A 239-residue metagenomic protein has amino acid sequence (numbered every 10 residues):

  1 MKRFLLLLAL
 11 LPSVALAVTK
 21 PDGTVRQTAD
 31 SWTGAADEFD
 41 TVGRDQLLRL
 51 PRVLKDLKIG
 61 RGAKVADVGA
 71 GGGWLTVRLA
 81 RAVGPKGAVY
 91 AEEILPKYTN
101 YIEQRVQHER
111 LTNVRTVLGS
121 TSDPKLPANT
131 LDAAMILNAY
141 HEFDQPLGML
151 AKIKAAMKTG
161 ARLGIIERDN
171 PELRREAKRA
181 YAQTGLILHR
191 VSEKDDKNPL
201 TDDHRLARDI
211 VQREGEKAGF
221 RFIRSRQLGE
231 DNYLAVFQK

Functional and structural regions predicted by a protein language model:
V18-A66, W74, Y101: Class I SAM-dependent transferase core
Q27-G34, L147-V236: C-terminal alpha-helical "lid/dimerization" subdomain adjacent to the S-adenosyl-L-methionine
A63, G87, A161: Glycine-centered, small-residue-biased loops immediately flanking beta-strands in adenine/cofactor-binding cores
V65, A134-M135: Hydrophobic beta-strand segment of the Class I
A66-P124: Class I SAM-dependent methyltransferase SAM/SAH-binding core
V83-G84, F143-D144, M157-T159: Helix-to-beta-strand junctions that scaffold the AdoMet/dcAdoMet cofactor pocket in Class I SAM-dependent enzymes
P124-A134: A short acidic, Gly/Pro-enriched loop at the edge of an enzyme's catalytic core that lines a small-molecule cofactor
L137-Y140: Residues lining the SAM
